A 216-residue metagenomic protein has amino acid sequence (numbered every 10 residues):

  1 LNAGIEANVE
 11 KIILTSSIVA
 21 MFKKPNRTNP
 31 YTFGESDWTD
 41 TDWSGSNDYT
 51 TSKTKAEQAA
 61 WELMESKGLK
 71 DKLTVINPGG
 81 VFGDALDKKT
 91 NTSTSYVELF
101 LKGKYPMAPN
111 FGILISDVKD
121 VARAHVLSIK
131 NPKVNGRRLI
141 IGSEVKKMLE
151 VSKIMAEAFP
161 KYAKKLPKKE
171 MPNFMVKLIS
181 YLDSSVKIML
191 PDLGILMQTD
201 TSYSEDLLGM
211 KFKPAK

Functional and structural regions predicted by a protein language model:
L1-D48: Conserved Rossmann-fold NAD(P)-dependent oxidoreductase catalytic core, especially the SDR/UDP-sugar
D40-G45, K88, T94-D120: A conserved pocket-lining segment of Rossmann-fold NAD(P)-dependent short-chain dehydrogenase/reductase
D42-T74: Active-site Tyr-X1-5-Lys
K67-K70, G83-Y96, S128-L139: Glycine/proline-rich active-site loop of Rossmann-fold NAD(P)-dependent oxidoreductases
G83, A108-F111, L139-K146, A156 (+1 more regions): Glycine-rich Rossmann NAD(P)(H)-binding loop
A124-I188: Mid/C-terminal beta-alpha module of Rossmann-like enzyme folds, strongest in SDR-family dehydrogenases/epimerases
L178-K211: Conserved C-terminal active-site "lid" loop/helix of NAD(P)H-dependent oxidoreductases that clamps the redox cofactor
